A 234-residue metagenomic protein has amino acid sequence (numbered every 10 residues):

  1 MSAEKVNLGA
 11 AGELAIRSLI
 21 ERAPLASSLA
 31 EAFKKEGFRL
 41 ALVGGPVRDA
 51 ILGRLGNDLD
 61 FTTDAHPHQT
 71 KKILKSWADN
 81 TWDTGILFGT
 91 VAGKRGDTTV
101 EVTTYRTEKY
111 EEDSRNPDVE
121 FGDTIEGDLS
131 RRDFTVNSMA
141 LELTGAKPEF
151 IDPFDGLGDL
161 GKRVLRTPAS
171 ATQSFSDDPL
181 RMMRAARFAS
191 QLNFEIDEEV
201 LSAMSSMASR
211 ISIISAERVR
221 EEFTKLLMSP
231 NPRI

Functional and structural regions predicted by a protein language model:
M1-I234: Catalytic cores of the polymerase beta-like nucleotidyltransferase superfamily and closely associated nucleotide
